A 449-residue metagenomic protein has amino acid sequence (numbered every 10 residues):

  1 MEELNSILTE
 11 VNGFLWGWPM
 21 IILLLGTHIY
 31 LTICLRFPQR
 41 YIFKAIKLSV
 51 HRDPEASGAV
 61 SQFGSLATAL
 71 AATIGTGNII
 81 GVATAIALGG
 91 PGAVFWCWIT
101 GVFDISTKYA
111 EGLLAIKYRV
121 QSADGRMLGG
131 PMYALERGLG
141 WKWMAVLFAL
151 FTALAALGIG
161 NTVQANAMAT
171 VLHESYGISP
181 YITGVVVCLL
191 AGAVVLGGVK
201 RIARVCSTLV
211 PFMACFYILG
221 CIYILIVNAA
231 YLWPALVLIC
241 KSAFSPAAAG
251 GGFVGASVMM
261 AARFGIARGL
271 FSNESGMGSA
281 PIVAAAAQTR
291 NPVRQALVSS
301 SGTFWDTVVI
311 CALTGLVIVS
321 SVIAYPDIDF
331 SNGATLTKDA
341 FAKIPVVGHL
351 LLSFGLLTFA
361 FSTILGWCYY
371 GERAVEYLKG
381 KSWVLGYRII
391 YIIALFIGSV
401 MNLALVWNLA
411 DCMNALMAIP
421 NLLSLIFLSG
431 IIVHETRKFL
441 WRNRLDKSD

Functional and structural regions predicted by a protein language model:
M1-T76, I86-A93, D104, F396 (+1 more regions): N-terminal alpha-helical transmembrane segments of multi-pass membrane transport and channel/translocase proteins
L23-Y30, C34-K47, N166-L172, S179-C240 (+2 more regions): Membrane-interface loop-to-helix entry segments
T27, L31-T32, T100-G125, P131-N166 (+3 more regions): Helix-loop-helix module between adjacent transmembrane segments
C34-Q39, G77-V82, P91, L157-A169 (+5 more regions): Transmembrane helix-loop junctions in multi-pass membrane proteins
F37-S61, T84-I86, G90-V94, W98 (+4 more regions): Flexible loop linkers connecting adjacent transmembrane helices in multi-pass alpha-helical membrane transporters
A56-L88, L114-M132, E136-G138, L150-A153 (+2 more regions): Alpha-helical membrane segments and immediately flanking helix-loop junctions that form or couple to the substrate/ion
F103-A110, V185-V199, V210-A230, R263 (+3 more regions): Selective recognition of specific alpha-helical transmembrane segments in multi-pass small-molecule
E111-K117, A123, G220-L238, P246 (+5 more regions): Extracellular/periplasmic helix-exit of transmembrane alpha-helices
